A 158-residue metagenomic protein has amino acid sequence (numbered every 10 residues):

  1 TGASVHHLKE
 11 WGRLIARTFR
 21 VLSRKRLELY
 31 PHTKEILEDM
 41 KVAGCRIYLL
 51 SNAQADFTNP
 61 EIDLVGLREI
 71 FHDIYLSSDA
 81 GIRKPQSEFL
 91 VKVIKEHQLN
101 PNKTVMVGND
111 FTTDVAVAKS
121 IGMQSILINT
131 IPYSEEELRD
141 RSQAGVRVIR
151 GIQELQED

Functional and structural regions predicted by a protein language model:
T1-T18: A metal-dependent, Asp-based hydrolase signature
K9, E28, K34-K41, R46-D158: Asp-based, Mg2+/Mn2+-dependent phosphohydrolase catalytic module
T18-L27: Surface-exposed cleft-lining segments at the edges of enzyme active sites
